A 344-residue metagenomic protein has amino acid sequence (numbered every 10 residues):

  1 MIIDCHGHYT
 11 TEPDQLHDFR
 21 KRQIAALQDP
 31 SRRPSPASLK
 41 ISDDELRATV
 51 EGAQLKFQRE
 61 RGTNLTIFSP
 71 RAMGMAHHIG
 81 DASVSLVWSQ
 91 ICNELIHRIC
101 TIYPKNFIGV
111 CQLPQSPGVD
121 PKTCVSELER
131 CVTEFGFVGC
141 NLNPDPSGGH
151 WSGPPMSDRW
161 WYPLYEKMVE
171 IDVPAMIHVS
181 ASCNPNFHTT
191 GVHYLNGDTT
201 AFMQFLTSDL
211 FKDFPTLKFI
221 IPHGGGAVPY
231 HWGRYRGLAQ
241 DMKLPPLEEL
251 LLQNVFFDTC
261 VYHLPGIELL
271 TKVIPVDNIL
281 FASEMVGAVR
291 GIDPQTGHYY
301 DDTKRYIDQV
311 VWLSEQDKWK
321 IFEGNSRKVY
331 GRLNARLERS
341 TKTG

Functional and structural regions predicted by a protein language model:
M1-C5, E12-L65, E94-I102, S126-R130 (+6 more regions): Mid-to-C-terminal alpha-helical segments outside catalytic/metal-binding sites
I3-G7, T66-F68, I108-C111, C140-L142 (+4 more regions): Hydrophobic faces of well-ordered beta-strands that scaffold small-molecule active sites in alpha/beta enzyme cores
D4, L206-L250: Aromatic-lined glycan-binding groove of carbohydrate-active enzymes
H8-T10, D145-S147, S180-A181, G225 (+1 more regions): Catalytic metal-binding/acid-base residues of hydrolase active sites
A48-G52, P121, V125, D158 (+2 more regions): Structural motif corresponding to alpha-helix initiation and N-cap regions
N64-A201: Active-site gating/metal-coordination segments in enzymes
P104-K105, G136, P163, K212-T216 (+4 more regions): Proline-centered flexible-loop/turn and helix-kink motifs
F135-V138, V169-P174, T190, F214-L217 (+2 more regions): Glycine-enriched alpha-helix->loop->beta-strand junction motifs that scaffold or abut catalytic
